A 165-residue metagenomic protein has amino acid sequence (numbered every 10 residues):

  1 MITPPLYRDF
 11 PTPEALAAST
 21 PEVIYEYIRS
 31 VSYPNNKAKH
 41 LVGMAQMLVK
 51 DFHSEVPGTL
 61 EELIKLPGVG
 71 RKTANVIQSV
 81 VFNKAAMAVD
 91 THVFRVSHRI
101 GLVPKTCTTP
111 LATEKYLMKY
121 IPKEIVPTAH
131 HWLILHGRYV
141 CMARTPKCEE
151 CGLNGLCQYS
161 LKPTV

Functional and structural regions predicted by a protein language model:
M1-V165: Catalytic cores of DNA base-excision repair glycosylases
